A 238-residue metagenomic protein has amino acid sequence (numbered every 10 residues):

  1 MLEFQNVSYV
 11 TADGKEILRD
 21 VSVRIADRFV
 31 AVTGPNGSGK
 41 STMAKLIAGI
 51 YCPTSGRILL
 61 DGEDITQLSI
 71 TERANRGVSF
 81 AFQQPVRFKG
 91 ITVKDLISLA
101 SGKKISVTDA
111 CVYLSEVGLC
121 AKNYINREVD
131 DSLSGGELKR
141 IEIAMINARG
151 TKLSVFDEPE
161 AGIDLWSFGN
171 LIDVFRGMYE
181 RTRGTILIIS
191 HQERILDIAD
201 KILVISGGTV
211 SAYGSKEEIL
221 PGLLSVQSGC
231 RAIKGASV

Functional and structural regions predicted by a protein language model:
L2, E16-D20: Conserved structural motif at the start of ABC-family nucleotide-binding domains
T33-N36: The feature captures the beta-strand-to-loop junction immediately N-terminal to the Walker
A48: Helix-to-loop junction immediately C-terminal to a conserved catalytic motif
G56-E63, D109: Conserved ABC transporter NBD signature motif
D64-S79: ABC ATPase NBD coupling module
Q84, G90-S106: Q-loop/switch helix immediately C-terminal to the Walker
V155-P159, W166: Walker B catalytic motif
